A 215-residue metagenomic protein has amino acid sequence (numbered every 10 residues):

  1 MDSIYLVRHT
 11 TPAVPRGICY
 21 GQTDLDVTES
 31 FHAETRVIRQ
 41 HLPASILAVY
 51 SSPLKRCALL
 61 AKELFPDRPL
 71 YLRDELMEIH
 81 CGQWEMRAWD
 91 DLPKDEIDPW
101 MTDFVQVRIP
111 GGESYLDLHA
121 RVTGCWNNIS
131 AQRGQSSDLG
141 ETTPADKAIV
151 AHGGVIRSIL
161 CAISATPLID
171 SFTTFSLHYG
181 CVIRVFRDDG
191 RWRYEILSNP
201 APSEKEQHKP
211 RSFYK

Functional and structural regions predicted by a protein language model:
M1-D2, I79-D91, Q135-A145, C161-K215: Acidic, low-complexity terminal tails and accessory targeting/binding regions of phosphate-metabolizing enzymes
I4-R68, Y115, H119-V122: Active-site-proximal alpha-helix that buttresses catalytic centers in soluble enzyme cores
T28, R68-E75, L168-S176: Short hydrophobic/aromatic-enriched beta-strand-loop microsegments
Q40-P43, I129-G134, D138-G140: Glycine-rich helix-loop-beta junction characteristic of Rossmann-like nucleotide cofactor-binding loops
L42-E75, F186-K215: Conserved histidine-centered catalytic loops in small-molecule metabolism enzymes
I46-P53, G140-E141, D146-V150: Short glycine-rich phosphate-binding loop at a beta-alpha junction
L64-T123: Phosphate-handling substructures
G153-R157, C181: GST superfamily/GST-like fold recognition
